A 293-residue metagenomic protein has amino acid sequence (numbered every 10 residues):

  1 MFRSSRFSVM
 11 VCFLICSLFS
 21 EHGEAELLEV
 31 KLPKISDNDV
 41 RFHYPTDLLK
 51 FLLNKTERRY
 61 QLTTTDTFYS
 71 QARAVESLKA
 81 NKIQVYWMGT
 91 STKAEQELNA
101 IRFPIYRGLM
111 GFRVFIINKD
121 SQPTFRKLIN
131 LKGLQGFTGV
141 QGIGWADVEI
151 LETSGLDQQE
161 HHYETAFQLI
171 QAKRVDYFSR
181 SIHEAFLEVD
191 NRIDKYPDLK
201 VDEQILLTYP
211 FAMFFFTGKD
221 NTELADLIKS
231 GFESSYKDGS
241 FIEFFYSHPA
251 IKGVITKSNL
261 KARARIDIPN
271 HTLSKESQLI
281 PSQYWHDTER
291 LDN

Functional and structural regions predicted by a protein language model:
S17-S20: N-terminal signal peptide c-region/cleavage motif recognized by signal peptidases
A25-L98, I228: Extracytoplasmic small-molecule ligand-binding "clamshell" domains of the periplasmic binding protein/Venus flytrap
K34-I35, G108-V114, D194-K229, I251-K275 (+1 more regions): Periplasmic-binding protein-like
I35-L53, F115-G155, A166-F167, H183: Bilobed "Venus flytrap"/periplasmic-binding protein-like clamshell domains and structurally analogous long
K50-T56, K119-P123, P210-G253: Extended ligand-binding regions for polar small-molecule ligands
F68-Q84, T153-S154, E164-H183: Short helices/loops that flank or line small-molecule/ion binding pockets
E97-G111, R126-K132, F214: A structural signal for short loop-to-beta-strand junctions that line the ligand-binding cleft of periplasmic/secreted
G142-T153, F232-N293: Ligand-binding clefts/hinges and TM-proximal coupling segments of bilobed small-molecule sensing domains
